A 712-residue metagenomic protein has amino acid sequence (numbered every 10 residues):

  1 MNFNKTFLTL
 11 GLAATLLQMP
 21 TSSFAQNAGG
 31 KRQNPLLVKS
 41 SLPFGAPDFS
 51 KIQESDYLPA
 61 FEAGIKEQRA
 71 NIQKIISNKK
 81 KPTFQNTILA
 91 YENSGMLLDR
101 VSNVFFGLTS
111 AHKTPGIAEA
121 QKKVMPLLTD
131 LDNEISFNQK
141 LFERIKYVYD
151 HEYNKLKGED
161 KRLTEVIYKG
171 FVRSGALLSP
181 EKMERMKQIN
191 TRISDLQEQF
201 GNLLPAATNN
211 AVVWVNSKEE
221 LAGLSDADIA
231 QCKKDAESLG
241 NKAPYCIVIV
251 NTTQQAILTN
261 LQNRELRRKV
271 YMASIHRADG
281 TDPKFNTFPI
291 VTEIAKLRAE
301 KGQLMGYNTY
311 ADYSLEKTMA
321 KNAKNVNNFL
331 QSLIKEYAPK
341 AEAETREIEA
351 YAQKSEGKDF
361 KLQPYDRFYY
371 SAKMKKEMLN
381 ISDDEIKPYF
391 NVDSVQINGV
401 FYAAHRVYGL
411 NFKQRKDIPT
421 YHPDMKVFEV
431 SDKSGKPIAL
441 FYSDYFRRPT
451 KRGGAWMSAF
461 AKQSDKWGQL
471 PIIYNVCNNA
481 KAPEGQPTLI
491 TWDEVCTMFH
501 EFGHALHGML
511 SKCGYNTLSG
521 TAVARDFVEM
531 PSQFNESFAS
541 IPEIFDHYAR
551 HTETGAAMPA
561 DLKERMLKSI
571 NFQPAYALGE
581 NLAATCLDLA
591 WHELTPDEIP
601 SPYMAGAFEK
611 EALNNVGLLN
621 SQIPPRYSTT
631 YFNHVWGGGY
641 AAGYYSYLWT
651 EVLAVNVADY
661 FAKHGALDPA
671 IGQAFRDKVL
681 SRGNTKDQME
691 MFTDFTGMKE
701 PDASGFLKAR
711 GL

Functional and structural regions predicted by a protein language model:
M1-G29: Bacterial Sec-dependent N-terminal signal peptides
L16, P20, K66, A70 (+23 more regions): Intrinsically disordered or highly flexible coil/loop and linker segments, enriched in small and charged/polar residues
N27-C232, F661: N-terminal helix-rich structural modules
G29-K51, A63, A222, P244-C246 (+9 more regions): C-terminal, non-catalytic "cap/extension" segments appended to globular domains
S41-D56, F105-V124, K146-Q188, V248-P289 (+7 more regions): Short His/Asp/Glu-rich catalytic/ion-coordination signatures at enzyme active sites or charged loops
L163, D195, N202, A207-V248 (+6 more regions): Active-site-proximal, well-structured secondary-structure segments within enzyme catalytic domains
A480-F499: Short pre-active-site segment immediately N-terminal to the catalytic Zn-binding motif
